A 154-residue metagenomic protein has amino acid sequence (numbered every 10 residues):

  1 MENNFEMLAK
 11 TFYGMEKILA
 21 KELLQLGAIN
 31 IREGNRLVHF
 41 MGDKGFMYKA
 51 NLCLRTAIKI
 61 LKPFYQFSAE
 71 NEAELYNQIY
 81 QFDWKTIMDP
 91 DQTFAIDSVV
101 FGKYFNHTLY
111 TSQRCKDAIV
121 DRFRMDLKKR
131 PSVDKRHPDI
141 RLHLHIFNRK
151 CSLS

Functional and structural regions predicted by a protein language model:
E2-I140: Accessory substrate-recognition/RNA-binding modules or partner subunits associated with SAM-dependent
F147-S154: Class I S-adenosyl-L-methionine
